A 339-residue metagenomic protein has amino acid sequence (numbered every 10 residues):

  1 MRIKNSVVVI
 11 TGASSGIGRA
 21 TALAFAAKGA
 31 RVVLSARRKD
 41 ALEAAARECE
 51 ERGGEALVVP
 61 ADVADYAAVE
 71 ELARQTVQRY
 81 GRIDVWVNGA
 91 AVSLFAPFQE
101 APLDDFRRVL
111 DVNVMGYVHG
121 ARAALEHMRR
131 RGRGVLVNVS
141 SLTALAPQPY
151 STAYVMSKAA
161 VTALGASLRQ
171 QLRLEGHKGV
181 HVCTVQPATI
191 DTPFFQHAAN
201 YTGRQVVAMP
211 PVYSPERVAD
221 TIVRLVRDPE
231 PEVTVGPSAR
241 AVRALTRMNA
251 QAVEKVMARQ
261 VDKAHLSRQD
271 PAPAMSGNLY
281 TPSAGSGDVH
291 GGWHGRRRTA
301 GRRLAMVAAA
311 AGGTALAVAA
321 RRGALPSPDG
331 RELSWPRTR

Functional and structural regions predicted by a protein language model:
V7, S14-S15: Conserved glycine-rich cofactor-binding loop
A30-A44: Conserved glycine-rich Rossmann-like NAD(P)H-binding loop of the short-chain dehydrogenase/reductase
A61-E71, L103: The beta1-alpha1 cofactor-binding region of Rossmann-like NAD(H)/NADP(H)-dependent oxidoreductases
P97-F98, D105-R107: Substrate-binding pocket helix/loop in short-chain dehydrogenase/reductase
A121, S157-A160: Active-site helix of classical SDR
L174-R268: SDR active-site lid
R298-A324: Hydrophobic alpha-helical topogenic segments used for membrane insertion/localization
